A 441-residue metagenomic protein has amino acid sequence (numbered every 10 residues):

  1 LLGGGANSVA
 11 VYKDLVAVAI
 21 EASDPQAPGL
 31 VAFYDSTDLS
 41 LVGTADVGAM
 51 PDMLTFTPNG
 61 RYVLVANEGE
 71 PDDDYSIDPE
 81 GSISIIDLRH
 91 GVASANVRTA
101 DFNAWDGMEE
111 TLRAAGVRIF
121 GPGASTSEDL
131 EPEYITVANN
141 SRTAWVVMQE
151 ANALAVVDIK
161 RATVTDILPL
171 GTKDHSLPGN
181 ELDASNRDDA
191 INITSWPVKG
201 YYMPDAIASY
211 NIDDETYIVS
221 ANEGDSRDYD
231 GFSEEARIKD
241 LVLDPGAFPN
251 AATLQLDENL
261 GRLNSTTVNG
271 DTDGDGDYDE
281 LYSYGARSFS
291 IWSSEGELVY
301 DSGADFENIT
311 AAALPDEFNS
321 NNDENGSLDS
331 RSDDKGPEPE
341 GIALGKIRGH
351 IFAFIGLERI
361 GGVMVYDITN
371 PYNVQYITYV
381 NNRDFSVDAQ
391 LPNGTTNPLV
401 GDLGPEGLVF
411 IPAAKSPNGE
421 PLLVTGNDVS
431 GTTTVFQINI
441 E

Functional and structural regions predicted by a protein language model:
L1-E441: Beta-sheet-rich non-transmembrane sensory/scaffold domains
